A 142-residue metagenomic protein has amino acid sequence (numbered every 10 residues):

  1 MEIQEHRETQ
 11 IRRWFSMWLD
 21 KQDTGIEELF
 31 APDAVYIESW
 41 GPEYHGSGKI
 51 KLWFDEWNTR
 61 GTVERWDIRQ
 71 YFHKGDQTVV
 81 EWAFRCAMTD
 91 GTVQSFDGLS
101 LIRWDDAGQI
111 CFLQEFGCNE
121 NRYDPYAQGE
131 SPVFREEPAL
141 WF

Functional and structural regions predicted by a protein language model:
M1, S16-D20, F30-D33, I50-K51 (+1 more regions): Short acidic/polar alpha-helix capping motifs at helix-coil junctions
M1-L29, V133-F142: Short, low-complexity N-terminal intrinsically disordered segments enriched in polar/charged residues
E2-I3, L52-F142: A beta-strand edge to alpha-helix "cap/lid" segment located at domain peripheries
T9, K21, H45-G48, L52: Generic recognition of short, well-ordered alpha-helical interface segments
W14, I26-E27, A34, G46 (+4 more regions): Hydrophobic pocket/interface hotspot
W14-M17, I37, C86: Alpha-helix C-capping/helix-to-loop hinge sites
V35-H45, E56-R60: A short gly/proline-enriched turn/hairpin at secondary-structure junctions
